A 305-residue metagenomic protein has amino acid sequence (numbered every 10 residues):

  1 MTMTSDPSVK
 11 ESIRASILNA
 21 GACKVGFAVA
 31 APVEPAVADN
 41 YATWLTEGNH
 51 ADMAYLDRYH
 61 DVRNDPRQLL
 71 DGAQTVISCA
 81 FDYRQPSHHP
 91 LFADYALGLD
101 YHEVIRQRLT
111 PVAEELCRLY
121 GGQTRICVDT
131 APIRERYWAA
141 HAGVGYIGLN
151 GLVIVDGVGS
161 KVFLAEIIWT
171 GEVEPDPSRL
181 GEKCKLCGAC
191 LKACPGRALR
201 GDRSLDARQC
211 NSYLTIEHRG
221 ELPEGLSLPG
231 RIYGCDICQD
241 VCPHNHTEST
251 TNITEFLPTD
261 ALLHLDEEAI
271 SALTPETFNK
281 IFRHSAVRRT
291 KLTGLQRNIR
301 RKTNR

Functional and structural regions predicted by a protein language model:
M1-K183: Auxiliary alpha/beta "docking" domains used to position bulky ligands
N19, A189-S212, H218, L228-E255: Iron-sulfur cluster-binding cysteine motifs and their immediate structural context in ferredoxin-like electron-transfer
I154-S178, S204-E224, P275-N279: Short, charged low-complexity linear segments at domain edges
D176-K185, P223-C235: Immediate flanking context of iron-sulfur cluster ligation sites
L214, H218-Y233, H264-R288: Short Fe-S-cluster ligation motifs
H246, N252-A269: Extended alpha-helical surfaces
K280, R288-R305: Long, compositionally biased charged/polar accessory segments in the mid-to-C-terminal portions of proteins
